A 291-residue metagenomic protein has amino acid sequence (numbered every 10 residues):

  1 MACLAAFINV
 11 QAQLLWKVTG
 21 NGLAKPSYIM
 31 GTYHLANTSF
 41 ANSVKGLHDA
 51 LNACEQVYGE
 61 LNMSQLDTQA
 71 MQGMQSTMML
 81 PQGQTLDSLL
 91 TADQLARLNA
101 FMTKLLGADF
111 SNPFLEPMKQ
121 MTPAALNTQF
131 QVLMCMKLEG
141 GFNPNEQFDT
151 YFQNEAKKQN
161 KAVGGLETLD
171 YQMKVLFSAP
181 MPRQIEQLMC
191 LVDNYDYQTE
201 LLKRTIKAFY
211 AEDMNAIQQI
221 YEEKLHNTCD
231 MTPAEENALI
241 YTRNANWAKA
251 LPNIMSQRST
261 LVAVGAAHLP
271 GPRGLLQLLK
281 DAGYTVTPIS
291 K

Functional and structural regions predicted by a protein language model:
M1-W16: Bacterial Sec-dependent N-terminal signal peptides
A2-L4, L23, S256: Residue-level detector of alpha-helix boundary/anchor positions
A5-N9, F40, L239-N244: Short, solvent-exposed secondary-structure boundary motifs
L15-T19, P252: Short, surface-exposed beta-strand/loop micro-motifs that present aromatic residues
K17, Y28-I29, T285: Soluble periplasmic/extracytoplasmic beta-strand elements of cell-envelope proteins
G20-S27, Y33-M231, E235: Structured, acidic catalytic/metal-binding patches in enzyme active sites
D230-K291: A cross-kingdom marker for long, charged
